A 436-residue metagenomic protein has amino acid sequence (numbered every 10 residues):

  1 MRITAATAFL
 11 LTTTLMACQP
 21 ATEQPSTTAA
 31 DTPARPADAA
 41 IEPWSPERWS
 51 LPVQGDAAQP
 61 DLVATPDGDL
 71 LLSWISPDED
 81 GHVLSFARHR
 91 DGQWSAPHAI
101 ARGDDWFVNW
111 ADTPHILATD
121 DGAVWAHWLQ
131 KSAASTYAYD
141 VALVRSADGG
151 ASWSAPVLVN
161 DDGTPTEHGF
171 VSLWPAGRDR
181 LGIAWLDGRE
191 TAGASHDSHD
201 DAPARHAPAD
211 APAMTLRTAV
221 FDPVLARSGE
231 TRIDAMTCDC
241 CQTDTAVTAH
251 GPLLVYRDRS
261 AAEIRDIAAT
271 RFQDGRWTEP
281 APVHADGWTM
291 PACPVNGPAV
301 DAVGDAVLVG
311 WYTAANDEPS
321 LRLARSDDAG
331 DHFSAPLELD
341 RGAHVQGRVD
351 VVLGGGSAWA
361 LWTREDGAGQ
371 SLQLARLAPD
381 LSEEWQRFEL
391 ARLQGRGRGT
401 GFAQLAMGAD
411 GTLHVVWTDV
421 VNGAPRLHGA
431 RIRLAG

Functional and structural regions predicted by a protein language model:
M1-T7: Bacterial N-terminal signal peptides that target proteins for export
L15-A17: C-terminal motif of bacterial Sec signal peptides marking the signal peptidase cleavage site
Q19-G436: Extracellular, repeat-based ectodomains that mediate carbohydrate processing or recognition
